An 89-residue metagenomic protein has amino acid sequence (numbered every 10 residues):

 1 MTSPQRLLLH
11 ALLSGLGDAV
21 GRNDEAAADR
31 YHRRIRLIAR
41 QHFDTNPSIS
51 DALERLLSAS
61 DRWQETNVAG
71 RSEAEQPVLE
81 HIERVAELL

Functional and structural regions predicted by a protein language model:
M1-R33, I82, A86: Short terminal alpha-helical segments
L12-L13, Q41, V78: Enrichment for repetitive, rod-forming helical segments
D18-D29, F43-I49, Q64-E75: Charged, low-complexity interaction regions
L37-I38, A59: A short structural micro-motif
I38-A39, L89: Alpha-helical junction/boundary sensor with strong preference for TPR arrays
S48-D61: Amphipathic alpha-helical oligomerization segments
S58-L89: Amphipathic alpha-helical binding modules
